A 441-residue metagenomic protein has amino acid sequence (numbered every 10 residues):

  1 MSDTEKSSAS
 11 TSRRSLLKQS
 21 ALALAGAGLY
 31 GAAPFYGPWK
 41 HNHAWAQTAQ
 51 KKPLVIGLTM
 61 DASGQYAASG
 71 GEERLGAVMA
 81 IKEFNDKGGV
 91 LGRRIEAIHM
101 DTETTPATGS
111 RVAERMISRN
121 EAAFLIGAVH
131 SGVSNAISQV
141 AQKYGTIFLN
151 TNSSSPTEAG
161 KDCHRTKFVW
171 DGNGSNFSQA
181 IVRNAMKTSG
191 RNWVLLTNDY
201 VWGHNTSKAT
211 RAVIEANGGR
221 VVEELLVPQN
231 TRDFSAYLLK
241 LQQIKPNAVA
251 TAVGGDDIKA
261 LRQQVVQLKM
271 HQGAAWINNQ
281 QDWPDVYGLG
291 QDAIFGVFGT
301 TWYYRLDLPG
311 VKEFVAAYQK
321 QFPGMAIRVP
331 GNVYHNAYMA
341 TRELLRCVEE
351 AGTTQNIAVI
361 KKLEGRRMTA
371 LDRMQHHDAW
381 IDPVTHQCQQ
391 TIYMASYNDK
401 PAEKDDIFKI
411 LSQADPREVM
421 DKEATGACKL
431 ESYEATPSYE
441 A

Functional and structural regions predicted by a protein language model:
S2-K6, T11-A21, A33-A441: Extracytosolic ligand-binding ectodomains
S20-G28: Sec-dependent signal peptide hydrophobic core
